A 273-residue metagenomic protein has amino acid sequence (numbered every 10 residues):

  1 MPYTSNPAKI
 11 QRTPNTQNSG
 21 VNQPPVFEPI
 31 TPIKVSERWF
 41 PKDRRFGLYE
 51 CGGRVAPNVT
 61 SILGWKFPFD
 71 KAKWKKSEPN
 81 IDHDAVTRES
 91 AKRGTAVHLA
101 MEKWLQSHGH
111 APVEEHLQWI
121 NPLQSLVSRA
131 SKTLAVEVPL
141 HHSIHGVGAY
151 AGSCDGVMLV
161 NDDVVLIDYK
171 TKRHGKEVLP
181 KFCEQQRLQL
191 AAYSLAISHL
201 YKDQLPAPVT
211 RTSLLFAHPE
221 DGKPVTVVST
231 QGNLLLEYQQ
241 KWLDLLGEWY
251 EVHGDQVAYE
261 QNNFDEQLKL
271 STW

Functional and structural regions predicted by a protein language model:
M1-P2, Q17, S143-G146, L205 (+1 more regions): Accessory terminal regions of nucleic-acid processing enzymes
P2-A151, L270-W273: Metal-dependent nuclease catalytic cores that hydrolyze phosphodiester bonds in DNA/RNA, characterized by
E28, R88, S107, Q118 (+6 more regions): Polar/charged alpha-helical tracts
G47, Q106, P112, V127 (+5 more regions): Amphipathic alpha-helical interaction segments
G109-E115, T226-V228, N263: General "foldedness" signal
V138-H253: Mg2+/Mn2+-dependent nuclease catalytic core
